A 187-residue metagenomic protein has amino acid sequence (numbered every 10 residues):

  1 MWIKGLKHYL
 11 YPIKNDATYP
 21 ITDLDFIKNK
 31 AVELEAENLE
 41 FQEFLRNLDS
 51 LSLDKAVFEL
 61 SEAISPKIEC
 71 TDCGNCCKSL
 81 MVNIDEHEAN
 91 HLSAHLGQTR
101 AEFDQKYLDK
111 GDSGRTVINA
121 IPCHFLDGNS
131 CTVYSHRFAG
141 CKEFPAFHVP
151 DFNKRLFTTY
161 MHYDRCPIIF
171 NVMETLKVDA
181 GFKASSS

Functional and structural regions predicted by a protein language model:
W2-S187: Short loop/turn segments that flank or connect secondary-structure elements
